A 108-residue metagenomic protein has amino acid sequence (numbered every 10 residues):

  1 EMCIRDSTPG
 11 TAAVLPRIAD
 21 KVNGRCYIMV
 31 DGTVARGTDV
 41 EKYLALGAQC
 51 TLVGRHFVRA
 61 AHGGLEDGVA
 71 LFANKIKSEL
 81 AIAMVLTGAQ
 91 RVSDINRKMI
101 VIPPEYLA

Functional and structural regions predicted by a protein language model:
M2-I4: Short, small-residue-biased leader/transition segments that mark boundaries at the very start of proteins
S7: Zn2+-dependent peptidoglycan hydrolase active-site motif and core
G10-V30, A35-A108: Alpha/beta catalytic cores of nucleotide-metabolism and tRNA/nucleoside-modifying enzymes
